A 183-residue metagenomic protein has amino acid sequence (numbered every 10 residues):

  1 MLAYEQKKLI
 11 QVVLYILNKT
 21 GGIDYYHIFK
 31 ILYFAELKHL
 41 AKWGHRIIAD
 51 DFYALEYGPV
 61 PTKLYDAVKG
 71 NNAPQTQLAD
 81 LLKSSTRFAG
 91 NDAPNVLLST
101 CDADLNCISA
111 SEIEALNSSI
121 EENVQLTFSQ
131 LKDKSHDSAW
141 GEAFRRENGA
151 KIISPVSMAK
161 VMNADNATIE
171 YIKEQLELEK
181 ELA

Functional and structural regions predicted by a protein language model:
M1-A183: Domain-edge interaction signal
